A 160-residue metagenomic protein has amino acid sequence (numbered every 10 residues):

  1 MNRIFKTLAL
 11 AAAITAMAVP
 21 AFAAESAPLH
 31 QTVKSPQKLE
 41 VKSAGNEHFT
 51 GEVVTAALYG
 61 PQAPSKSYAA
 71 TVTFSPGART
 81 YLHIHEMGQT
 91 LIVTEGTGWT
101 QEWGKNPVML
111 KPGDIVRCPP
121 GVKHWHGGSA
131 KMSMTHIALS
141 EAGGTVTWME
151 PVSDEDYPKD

Functional and structural regions predicted by a protein language model:
M1-A9: Bacterial N-terminal signal peptides that target proteins for export
T15-F22: C-terminal segment of classical bacterial N-terminal signal peptides
F22-K66, V146-D160: A short, N-terminal "cap"/entry segment at the start of jelly-roll beta-barrel domains of the cupin/DSBH fold
T71-S75, I84-T100, L139-E141: Short, conserved beta-strand element in jelly-roll/cupin
T80-L82, T100-Q101, K123-S129: Short beta-strand His + acidic residue motifs that chelate non-heme Fe in jelly-roll/DSBH and cupin folds
G104-G121: Short acidic-glycine-tyrosine-enriched beta hairpin
K131-E150: A short hydrophobic beta-strand segment most commonly corresponding to one strand of the jelly-roll/cupin
